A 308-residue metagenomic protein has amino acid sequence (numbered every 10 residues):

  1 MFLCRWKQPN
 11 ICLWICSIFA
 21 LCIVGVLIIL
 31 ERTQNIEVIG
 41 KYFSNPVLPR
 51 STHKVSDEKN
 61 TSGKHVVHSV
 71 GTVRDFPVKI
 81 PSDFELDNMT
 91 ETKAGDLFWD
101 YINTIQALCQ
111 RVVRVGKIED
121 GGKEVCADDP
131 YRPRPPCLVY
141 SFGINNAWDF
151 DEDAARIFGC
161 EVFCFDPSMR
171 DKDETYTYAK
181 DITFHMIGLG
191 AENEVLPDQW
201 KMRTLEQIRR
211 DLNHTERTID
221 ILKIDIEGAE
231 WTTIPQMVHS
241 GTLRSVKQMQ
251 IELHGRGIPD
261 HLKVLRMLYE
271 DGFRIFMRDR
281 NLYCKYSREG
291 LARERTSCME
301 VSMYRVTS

Functional and structural regions predicted by a protein language model:
F2-S308: Phosphate/nucleotide-binding beta-alpha loop and adjacent structural elements of enzyme active sites
